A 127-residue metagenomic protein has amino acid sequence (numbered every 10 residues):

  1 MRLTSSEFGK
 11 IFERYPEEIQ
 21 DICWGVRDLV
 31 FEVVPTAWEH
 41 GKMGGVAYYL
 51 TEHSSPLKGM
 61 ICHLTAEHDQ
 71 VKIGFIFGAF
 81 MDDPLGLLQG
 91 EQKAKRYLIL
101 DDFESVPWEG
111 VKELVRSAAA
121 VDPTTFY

Functional and structural regions predicted by a protein language model:
M1-Y127: Charge-dense, helix-prone N-terminal extensions
